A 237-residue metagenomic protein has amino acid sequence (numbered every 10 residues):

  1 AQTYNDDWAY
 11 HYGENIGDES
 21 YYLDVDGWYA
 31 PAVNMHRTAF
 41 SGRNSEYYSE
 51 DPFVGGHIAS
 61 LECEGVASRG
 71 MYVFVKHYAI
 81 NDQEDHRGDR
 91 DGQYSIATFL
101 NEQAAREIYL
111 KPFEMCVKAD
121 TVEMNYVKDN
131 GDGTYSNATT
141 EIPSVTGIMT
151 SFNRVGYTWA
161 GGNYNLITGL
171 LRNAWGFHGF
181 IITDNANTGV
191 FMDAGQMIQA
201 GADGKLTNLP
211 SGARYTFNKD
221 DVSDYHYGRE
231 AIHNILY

Functional and structural regions predicted by a protein language model:
A1-Y237: Glycoside hydrolase catalytic-domain context in secreted enzymes
